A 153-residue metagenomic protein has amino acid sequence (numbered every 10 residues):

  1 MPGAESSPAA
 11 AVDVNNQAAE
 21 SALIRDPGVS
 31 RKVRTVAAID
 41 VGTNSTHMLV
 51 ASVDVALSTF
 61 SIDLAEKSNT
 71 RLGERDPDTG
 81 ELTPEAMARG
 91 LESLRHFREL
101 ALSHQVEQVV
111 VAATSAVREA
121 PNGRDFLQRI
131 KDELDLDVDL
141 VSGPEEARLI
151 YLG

Functional and structural regions predicted by a protein language model:
M1-V41, L49-G153: Nucleotide/phosphate-binding catalytic cleft detector across ATP-hydrolyzing and phosphate-transferring enzymes
